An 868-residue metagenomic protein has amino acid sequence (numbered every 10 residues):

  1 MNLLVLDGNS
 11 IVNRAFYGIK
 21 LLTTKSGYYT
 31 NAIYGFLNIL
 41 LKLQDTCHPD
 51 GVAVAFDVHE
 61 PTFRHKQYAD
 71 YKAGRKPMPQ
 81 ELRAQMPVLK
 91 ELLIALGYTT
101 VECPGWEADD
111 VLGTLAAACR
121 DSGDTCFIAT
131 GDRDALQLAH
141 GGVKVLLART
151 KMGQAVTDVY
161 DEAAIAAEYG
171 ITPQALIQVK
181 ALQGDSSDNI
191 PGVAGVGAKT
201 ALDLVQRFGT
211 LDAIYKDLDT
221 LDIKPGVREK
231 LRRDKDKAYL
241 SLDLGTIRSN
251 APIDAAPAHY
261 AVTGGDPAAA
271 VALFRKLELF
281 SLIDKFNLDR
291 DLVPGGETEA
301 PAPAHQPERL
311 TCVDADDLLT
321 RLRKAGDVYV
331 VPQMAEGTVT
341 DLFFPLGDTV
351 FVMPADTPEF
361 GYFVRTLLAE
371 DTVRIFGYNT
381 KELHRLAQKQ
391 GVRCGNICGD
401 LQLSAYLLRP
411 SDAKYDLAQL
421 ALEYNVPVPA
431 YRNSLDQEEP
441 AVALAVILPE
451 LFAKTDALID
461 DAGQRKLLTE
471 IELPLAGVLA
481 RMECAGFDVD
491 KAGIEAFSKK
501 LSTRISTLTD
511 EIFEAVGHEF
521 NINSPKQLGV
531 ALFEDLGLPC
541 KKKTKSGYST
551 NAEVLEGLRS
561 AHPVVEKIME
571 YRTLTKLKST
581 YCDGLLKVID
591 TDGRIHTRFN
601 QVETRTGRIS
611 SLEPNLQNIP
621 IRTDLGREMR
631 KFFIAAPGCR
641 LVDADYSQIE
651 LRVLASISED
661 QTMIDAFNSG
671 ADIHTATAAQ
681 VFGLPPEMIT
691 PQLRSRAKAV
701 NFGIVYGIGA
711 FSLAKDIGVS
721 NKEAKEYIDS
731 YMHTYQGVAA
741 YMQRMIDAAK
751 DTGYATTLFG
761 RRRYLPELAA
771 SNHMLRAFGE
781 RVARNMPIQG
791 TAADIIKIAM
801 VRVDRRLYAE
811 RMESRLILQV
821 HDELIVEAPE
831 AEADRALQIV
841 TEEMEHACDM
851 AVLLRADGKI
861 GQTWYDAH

Functional and structural regions predicted by a protein language model:
L3-L4, G8, R14-A53, A69-D70 (+4 more regions): Conserved RNase H-like, two-metal-ion catalytic cores of nucleic-acid enzymes
V5-L6, I128-T130, Y329, C398-G399 (+2 more regions): Short hydrophobic beta-strand that contains or immediately precedes a catalytic carboxylate
L22-T23, A73-N250: Extended two-metal-dependent nuclease catalytic cores across DNA- and RNA-processing enzymes
T99, M152-K180, S187, A300-H305 (+3 more regions): Active-site-proximal helix-loop-helix substrate-binding element of RNase H-like nuclease domains
D234-P358, I375-Y378, G395, A443-I621 (+7 more regions): Conserved "right-hand" nucleotidyltransferase catalytic core of DNA-directed polymerases
F344-D348, L408-Y431, P440-V442, I447 (+1 more regions): Function-dense linear segments that define catalytic or interfacial modules in macromolecule-processing proteins
P429, C484, C582, D592 (+6 more regions): Conserved catalytic core of nucleic-acid polymerases
T503-D510, E514-E566, H733-R781, N785-P787 (+2 more regions): C-terminal polymerase-core module
